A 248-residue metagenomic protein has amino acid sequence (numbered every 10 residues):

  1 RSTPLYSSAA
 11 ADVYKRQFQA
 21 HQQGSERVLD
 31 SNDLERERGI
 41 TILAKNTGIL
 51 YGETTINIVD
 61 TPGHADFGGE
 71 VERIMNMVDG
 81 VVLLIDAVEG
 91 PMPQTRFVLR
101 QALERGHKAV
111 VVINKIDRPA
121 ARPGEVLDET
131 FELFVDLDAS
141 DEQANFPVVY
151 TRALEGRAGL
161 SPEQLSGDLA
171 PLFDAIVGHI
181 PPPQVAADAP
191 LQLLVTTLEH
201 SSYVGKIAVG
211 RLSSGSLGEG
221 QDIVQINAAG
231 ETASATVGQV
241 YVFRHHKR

Functional and structural regions predicted by a protein language model:
R1-T3: Short, exposed "boundary/linker" segments that immediately precede the start of a downstream structural module
S7-I85, E89-P91, E125, E129 (+1 more regions): P-loop NTPase switch module centered on the Walker A-proximal segment
S31, R118-G124, D128, R157 (+3 more regions): Non-catalytic, charged/low-complexity accessory segments that flank nucleotide-binding cores of NTPase families
G39, D60, I74, V82 (+8 more regions): Conserved structural-core and active-site-/substrate-pathway-adjacent residues in large, well-folded domains of enzymes
H64-A65, V88-P91, K115-A121, A153-R157 (+2 more regions): Conserved nucleotide-binding/hydrolysis micro-motifs of P-loop NTPases
I85-D141: Conserved C-terminal guanine-recognition region of P-loop GTPase G domains, centered on the G4
V135-R248: Conserved catalytic-core segments of large NTP-driven translation/proteostasis enzymes
